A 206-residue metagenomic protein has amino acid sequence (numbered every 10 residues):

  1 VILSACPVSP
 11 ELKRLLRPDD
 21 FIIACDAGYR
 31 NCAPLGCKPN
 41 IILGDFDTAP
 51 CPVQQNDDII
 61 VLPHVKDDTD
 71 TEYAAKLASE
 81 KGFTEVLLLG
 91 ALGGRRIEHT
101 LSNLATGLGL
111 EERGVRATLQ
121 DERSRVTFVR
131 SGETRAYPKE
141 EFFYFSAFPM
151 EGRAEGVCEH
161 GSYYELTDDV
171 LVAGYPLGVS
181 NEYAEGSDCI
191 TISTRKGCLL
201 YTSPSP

Functional and structural regions predicted by a protein language model:
V1-C51: N-terminal beta-strand-loop-alpha-helix module at the start of alpha/beta ligand-binding or catalytic domains
K38-I41, Q54-L62: Active-site regions of enzymes building and remodeling cell-envelope glycoconjugates
I59-K81: Short phosphate-binding loop-to-helix
I97-L108: Short Gly/Thr/Asp-enriched flexible loops that form oxyanion-binding sites at enzyme active sites
L108-E140, F145: Class I SAM-dependent methyltransferase SAM-binding "motif I" and its flanking Rossmann-like core
F145-E165: A charged, well-structured terminal subsegment
H160-E185: A conserved acidic, glycine/proline-rich C-terminal tail/linker
Y201-P206: Conserved small/polar residues in nucleotide/adenosyl-binding loops
